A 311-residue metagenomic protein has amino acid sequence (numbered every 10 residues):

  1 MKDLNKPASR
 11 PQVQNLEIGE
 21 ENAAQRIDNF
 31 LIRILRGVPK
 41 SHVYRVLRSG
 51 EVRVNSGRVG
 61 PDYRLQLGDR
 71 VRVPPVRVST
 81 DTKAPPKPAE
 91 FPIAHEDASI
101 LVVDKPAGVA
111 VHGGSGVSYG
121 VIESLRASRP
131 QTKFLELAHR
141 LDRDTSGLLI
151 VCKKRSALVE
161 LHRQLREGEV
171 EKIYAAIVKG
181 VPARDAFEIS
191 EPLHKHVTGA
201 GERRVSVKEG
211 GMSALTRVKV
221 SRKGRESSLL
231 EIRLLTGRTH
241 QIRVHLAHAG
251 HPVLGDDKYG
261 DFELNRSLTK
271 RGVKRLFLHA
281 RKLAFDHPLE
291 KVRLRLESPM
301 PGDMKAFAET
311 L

Functional and structural regions predicted by a protein language model:
M1-A200, E297-L311: RNA pseudouridine synthases
M1-R45, E209-M212, R222-R225, L235 (+1 more regions): Pseudouridine synthases involved in rRNA/tRNA modification
E51, P92, E231, K282-A284: Residue-level detector of beta-strand face positions
S56-R58, L230-R233: Short histidine-centered loop motifs in beta-beta connectors
P75-V76, T198-E202, S213, F262-L268: Short Pro/Gly-enriched beta-strand edge/turn motifs at strand-loop
D144-T145, E169-I173, E188, G211-L215 (+2 more regions): Short gly/pro-enriched beta-turn/loop segments at secondary-structure junctions
L161, R238-L246: Short beta-strand segments enriched for Tyr within beta-sheet-rich domains, predominantly fibronectin type III
V218: Long C-terminal interaction/binding lobes of large macromolecular proteins
